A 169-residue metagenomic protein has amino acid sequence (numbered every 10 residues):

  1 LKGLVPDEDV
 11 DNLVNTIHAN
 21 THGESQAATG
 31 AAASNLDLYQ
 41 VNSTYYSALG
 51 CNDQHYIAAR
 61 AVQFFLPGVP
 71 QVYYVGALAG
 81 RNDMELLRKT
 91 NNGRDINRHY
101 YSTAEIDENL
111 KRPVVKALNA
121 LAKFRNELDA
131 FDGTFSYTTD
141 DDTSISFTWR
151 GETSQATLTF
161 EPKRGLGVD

Functional and structural regions predicted by a protein language model:
L1-D169: Active-site and adjacent substrate-binding regions of carbohydrate-active enzymes
